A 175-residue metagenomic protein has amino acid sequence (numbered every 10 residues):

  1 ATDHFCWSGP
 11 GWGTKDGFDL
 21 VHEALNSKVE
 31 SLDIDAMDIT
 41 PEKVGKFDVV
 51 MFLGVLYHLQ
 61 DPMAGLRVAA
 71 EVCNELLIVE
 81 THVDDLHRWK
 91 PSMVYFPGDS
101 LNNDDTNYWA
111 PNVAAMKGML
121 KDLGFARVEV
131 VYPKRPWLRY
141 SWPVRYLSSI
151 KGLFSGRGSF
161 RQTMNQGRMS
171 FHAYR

Functional and structural regions predicted by a protein language model:
A1-I39: Class I SAM-dependent methyltransferase SAM/SAH-binding core
W12-K15, A36-K43, F47, M51-F52 (+1 more regions): S-adenosyl-L-methionine-dependent methyltransferase catalytic module, highlighting the catalytic core
L56: Conserved SAM-binding site of S-adenosyl-L-methionine-dependent methyltransferases, i.e., the hydrophobic residues
